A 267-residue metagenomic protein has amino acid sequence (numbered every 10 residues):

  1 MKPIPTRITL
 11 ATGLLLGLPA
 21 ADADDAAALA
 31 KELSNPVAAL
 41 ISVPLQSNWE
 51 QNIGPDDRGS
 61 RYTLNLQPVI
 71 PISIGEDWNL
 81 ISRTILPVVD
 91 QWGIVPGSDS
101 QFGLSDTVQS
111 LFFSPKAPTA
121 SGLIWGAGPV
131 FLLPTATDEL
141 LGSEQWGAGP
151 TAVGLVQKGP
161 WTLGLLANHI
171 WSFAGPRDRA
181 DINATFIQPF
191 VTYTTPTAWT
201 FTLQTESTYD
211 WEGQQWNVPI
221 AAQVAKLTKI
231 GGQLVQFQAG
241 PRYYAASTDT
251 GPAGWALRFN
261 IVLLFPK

Functional and structural regions predicted by a protein language model:
M1-A30, K267: Cleavable N-terminal export/targeting peptides
A23-K267: Transmembrane beta-barrel domains of Gram-negative outer membranes and organellar outer membranes
